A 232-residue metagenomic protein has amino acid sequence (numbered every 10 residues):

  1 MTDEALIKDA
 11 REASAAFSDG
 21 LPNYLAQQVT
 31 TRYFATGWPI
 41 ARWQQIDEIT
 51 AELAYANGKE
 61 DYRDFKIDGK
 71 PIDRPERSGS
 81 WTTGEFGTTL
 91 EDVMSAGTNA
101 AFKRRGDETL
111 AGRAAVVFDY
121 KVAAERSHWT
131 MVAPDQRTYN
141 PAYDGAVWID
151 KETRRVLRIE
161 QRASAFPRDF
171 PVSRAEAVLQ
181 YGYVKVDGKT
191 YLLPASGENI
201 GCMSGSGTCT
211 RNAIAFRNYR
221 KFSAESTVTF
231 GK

Functional and structural regions predicted by a protein language model:
M1-D144, K151-L157, R162-K232: Structured extracytoplasmic
